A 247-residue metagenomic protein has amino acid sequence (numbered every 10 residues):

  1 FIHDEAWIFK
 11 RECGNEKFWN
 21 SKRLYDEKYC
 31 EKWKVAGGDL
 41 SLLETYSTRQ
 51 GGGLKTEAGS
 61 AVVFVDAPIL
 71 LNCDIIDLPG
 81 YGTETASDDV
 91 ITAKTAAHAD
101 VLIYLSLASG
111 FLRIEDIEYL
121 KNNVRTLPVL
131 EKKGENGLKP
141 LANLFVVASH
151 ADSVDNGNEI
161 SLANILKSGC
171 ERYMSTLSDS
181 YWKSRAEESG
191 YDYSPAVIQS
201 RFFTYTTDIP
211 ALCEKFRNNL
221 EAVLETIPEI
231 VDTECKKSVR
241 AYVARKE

Functional and structural regions predicted by a protein language model:
F1-E234: Globular "head" domains of long coiled-coil molecular machines
P228-E247: Extended alpha-helical coiled-coil/bundle linker/stalk regions that scaffold oligomerization and domain organization
